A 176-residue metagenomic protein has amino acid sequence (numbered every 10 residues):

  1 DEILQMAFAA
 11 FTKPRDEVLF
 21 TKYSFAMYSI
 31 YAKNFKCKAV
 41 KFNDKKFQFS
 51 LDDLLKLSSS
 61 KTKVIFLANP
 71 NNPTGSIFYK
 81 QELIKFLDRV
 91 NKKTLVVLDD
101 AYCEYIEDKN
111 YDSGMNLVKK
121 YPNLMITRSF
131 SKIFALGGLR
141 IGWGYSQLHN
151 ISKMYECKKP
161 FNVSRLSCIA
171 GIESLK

Functional and structural regions predicted by a protein language model:
D1-E17: Phosphate-binding glycine-rich loop
K22, K41-K46: Short beta->alpha connector loops at strand-helix junctions that form conserved, small/polar/Pro-enriched
K33, L51-S60, P73-V96, Y102-I133: Active-site pre-lysine segment of PLP-dependent enzymes
N34-A39: A short helix-loop-beta submotif of the ANL/AMP-binding
K63-I65: Short SAM/SAH-binding signature in class I
L67, L98-D99: Hydrophobic residues in beta-strands of the RecA-like P-loop NTPase core, especially within AAA+ ATPase
N123-K176: PLP-dependent aminotransferase class I/II
